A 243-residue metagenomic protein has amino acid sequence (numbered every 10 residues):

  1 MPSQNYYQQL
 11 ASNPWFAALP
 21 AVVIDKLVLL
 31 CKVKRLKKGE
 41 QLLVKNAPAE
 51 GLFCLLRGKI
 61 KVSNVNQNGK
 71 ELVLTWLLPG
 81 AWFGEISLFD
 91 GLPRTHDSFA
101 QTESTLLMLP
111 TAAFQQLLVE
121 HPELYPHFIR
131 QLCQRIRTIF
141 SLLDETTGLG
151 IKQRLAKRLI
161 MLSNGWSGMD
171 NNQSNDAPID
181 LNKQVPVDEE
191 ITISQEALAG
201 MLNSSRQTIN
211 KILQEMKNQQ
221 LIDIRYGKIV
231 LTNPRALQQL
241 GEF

Functional and structural regions predicted by a protein language model:
M1-K38, S87-L88: Cyclic nucleotide-binding regulatory module and flanking cytosolic helices
A18, L52, W76, M108 (+2 more regions): Short aromatic/basic micro-patch
E40-E103: Cyclic nucleotide-binding regulatory domains
T75-R137: Cyclic-nucleotide recognition modules
H96, Q115-L118, T138-G148, W166-M169: Short helix-to-loop capping/linker segments positioned immediately adjacent to catalytic or ligand/cofactor-binding
T147, I151-R154, R158, S194: N-terminal positioning helix adjacent to the helix-turn-helix/winged-helix DNA-binding module
L162-F243: Phosphate-/nucleic-acid-contacting segments
